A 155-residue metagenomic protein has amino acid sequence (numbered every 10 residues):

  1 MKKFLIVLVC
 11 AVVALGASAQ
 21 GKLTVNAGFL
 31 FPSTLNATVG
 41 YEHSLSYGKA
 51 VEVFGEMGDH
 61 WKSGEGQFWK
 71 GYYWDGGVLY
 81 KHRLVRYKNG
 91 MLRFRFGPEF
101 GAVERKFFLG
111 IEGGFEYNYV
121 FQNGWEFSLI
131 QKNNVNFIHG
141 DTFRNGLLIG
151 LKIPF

Functional and structural regions predicted by a protein language model:
F4-A17: Sec-dependent N-terminal signal peptides
S18-K22, S46-K49, L84-L92, R105 (+1 more regions): Short loop/turn motifs that connect adjacent beta-strands in outer-membrane beta-barrel proteins
A19-E65, K152-P154: Short glycine/proline- and aromatic-enriched beta-strand/turn motifs that initiate or cap beta-hairpins
V25-F29, V53-D59, V78-Y80, F94-F100 (+2 more regions): Transmembrane beta-barrel strands of outer-membrane/channel proteins
V25-T38, K62-Y72, F100-G110, V135-R144: Solvent-exposed loop/turn segments connecting transmembrane beta-strands in outer-membrane beta-barrel proteins
H43, Y80-L84, F100, Y117-Y119 (+2 more regions): Residue-level signature of outer-membrane beta-barrel architecture
Q67-F96: Helix-adjacent hinge/juxtasegments
G76-Y80, F143-F155: Outer-membrane beta-barrel "beta-signal"
